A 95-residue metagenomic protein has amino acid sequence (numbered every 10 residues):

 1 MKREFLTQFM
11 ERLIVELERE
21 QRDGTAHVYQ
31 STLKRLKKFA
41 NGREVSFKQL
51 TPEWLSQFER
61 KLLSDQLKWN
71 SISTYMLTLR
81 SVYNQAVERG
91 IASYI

Functional and structural regions predicted by a protein language model:
E4-T7, P52: Amphipathic alpha-helical repeat elements characteristic of tetratricopeptide repeat
R12-G24, L33-I95: N-terminal core-binding DNA-recognition domain of tyrosine recombinases/integrases
